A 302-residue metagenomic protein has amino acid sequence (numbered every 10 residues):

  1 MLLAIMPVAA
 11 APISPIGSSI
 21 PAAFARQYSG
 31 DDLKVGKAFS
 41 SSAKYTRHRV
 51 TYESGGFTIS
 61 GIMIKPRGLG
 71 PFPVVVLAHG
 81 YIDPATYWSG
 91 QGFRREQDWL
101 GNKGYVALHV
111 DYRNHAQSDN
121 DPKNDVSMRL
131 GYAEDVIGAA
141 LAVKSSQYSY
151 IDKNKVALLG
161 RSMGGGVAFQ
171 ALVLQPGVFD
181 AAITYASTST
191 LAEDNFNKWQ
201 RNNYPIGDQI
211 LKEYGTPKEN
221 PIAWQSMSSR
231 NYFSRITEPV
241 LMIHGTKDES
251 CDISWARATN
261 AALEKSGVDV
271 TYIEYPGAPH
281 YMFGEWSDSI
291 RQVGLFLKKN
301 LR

Functional and structural regions predicted by a protein language model:
F24-L69: N-terminal cap/lid segment of alpha/beta-hydrolase-fold proteins
G70-F72, L77-D119, L191-A192: Short substrate-entry loop that stabilizes the transition state in hydrolases
V126-Q147: Alpha/beta-hydrolase active-site loop
S149-S162: Alpha/beta-hydrolase fold nucleophile elbow
F169-K218: Hydrolase active-site cap/lid region
I236, M242-H244, D248: Short beta-strand/loop motif that positions the catalytic acidic residue of the alpha/beta-hydrolase fold
E249-W255: Conserved alpha/beta-hydrolase "acid-adjacent" motif
R257-N260, E264-R302: C-terminal catalytic histidine-bearing segment of alpha/beta-hydrolase fold enzymes
